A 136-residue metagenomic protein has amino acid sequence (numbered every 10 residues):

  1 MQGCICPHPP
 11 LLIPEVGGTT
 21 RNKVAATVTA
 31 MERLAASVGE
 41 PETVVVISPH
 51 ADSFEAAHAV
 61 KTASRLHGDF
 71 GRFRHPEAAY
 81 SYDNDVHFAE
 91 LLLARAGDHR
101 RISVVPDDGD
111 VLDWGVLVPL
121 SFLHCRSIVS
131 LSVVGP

Functional and structural regions predicted by a protein language model:
M1-V104: A short aromatic-anchored loop/beta-hairpin motif
E90-P136: Internal, conserved structured core segments that host functional sites
